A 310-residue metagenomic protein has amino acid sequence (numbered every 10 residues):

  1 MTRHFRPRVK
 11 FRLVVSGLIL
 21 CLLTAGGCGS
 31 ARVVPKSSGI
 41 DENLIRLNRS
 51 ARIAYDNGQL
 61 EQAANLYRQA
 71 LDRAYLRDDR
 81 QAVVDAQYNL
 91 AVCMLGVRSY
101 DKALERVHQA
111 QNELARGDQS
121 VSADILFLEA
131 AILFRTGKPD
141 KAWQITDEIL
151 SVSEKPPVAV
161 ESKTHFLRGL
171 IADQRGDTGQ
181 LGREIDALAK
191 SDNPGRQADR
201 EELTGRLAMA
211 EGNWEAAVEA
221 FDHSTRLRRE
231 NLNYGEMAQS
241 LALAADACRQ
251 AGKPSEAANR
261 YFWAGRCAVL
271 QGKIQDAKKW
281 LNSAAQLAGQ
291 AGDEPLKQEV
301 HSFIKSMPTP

Functional and structural regions predicted by a protein language model:
C28-Q81, D85: N-terminal leader/linker segments that initiate helical-solenoid repeat arrays
D41-E42, Q81, S120, A159 (+5 more regions): Residue signature of alpha-solenoid helical repeat architecture, marking inter-repeat boundaries and helix-start
R49, A82, N89, V121 (+9 more regions): "A position-specific structural signal for the A-helix of alpha-solenoid helical repeats
Q69-R73, H108-A115, D147-E154, I185-S191 (+4 more regions): Amphipathic alpha-helical segments of tetratricopeptide repeats
